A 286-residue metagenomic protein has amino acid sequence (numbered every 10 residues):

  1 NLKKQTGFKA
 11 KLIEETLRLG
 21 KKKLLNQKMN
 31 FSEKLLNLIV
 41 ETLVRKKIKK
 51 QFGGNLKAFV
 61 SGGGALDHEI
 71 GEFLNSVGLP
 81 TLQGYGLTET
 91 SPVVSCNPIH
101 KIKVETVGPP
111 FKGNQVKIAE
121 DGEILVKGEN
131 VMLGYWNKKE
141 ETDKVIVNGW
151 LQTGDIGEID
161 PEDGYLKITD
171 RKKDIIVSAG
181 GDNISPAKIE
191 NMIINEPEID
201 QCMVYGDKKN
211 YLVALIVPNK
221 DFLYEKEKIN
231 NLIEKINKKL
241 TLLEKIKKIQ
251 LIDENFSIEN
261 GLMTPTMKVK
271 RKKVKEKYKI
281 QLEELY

Functional and structural regions predicted by a protein language model:
N1-K57, K220-L240, D253: Alpha-helical "lid/cap" subdomains adjacent to substrate-binding clefts that gate access and reposition the ligand
L24, V40-L166, K172-I175, I189-E190 (+2 more regions): Conserved AMP-binding/adenylate-forming
I118, G128, G134, I156-K245 (+1 more regions): AMP-binding/adenylate-forming catalytic core of the ANL superfamily
D174, K277-Y278: A short acidic/small-residue loop/turn micro-motif
P218, K273-V274: A short, well-structured catalytic beta-strand-centered motif of the EAL phosphodiesterase domain for c-di-GMP
Y278-Y286: Acidic/polar alpha-helix N-cap and adjacent early helical turns within long charge-rich amphipathic helices/linkers
